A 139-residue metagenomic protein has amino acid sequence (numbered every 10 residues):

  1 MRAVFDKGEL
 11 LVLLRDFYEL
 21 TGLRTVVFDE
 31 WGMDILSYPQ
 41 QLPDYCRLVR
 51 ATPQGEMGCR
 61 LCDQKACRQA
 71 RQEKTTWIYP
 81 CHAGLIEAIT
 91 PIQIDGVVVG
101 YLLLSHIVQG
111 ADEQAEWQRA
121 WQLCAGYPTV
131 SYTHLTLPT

Functional and structural regions predicted by a protein language model:
R2-G84: Structured interaction and signal-relay segments at domain junctions
C59-R60, L103, L123-C124: Short, intrinsically disordered/low-complexity patches at protein termini and at juxtamembrane boundaries
Q69-Q118: Sensory/regulatory domains in signal-transduction proteins
Q114-P128: Conserved acyl-donor/pantetheine-binding loop and adjacent beta-alpha core of acyl/acetyltransferases and related
T133-T139: Conserved small/polar residues in nucleotide/adenosyl-binding loops
